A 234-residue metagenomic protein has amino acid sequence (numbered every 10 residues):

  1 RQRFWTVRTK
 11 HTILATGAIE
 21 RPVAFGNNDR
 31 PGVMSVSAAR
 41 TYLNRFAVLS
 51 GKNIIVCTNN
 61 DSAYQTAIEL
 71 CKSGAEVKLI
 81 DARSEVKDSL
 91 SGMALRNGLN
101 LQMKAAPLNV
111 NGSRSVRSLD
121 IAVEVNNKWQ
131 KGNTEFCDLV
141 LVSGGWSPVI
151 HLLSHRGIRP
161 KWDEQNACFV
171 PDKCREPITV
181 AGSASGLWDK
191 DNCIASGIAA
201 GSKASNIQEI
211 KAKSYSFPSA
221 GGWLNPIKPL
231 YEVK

Functional and structural regions predicted by a protein language model:
R1-K234: Residues forming the flavin
